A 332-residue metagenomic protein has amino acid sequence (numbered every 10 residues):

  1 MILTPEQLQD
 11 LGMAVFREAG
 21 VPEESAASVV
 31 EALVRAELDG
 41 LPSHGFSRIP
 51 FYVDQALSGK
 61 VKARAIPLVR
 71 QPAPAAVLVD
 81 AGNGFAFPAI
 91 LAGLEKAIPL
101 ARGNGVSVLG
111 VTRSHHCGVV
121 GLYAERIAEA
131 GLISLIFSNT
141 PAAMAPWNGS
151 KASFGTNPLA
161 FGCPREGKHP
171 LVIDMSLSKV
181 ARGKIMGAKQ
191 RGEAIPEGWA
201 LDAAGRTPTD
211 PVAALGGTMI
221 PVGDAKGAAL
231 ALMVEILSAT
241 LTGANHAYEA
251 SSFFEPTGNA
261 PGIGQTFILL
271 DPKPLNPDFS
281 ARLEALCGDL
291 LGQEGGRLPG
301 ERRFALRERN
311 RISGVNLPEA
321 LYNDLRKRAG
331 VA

Functional and structural regions predicted by a protein language model:
I2, D10-V29, V34-R35, P42-K60 (+3 more regions): Acidic, glycine/proline-rich low-complexity segments that act as flexible tails and inter-domain linkers
I2-L3, L8, L241, H246-A332: Catalytic-core signal marking the mid-to-C-terminal active-site face
G45-I98: Active-site cofactor/substrate anionic-group-binding motifs, chiefly glycine- and Lys/Arg-rich phosphate-binding loops
V77-E166: A generic, well-ordered mixed alpha/beta core segment in the N-terminal half of proteins
L132-A143, I236-F253: Glycine-rich phosphate/pyrophosphate-binding loops and their adjacent beta-strand/loop elements at enzyme active sites
M144-V212: Phosphate/diphosphate-binding glycine-rich loops and adjacent basic-rich segments that engage nucleotide
R182-D224, A228-G243, A260: Small-residue-enriched flexible segments
